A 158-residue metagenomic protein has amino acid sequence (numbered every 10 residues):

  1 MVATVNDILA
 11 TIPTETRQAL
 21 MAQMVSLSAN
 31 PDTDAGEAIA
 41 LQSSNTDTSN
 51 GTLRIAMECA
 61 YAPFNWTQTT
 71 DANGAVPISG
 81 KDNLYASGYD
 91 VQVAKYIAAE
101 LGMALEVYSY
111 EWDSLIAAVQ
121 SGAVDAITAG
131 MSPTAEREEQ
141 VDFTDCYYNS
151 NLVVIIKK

Functional and structural regions predicted by a protein language model:
M1, A35-E37, A123, A135-S150: Ligand-binding "clamshell"
M1, I55-N65, F143-K158: Hydrophobic/proline-rich hinge and linker segments of small-molecule sensing/allosteric domains, predominantly
M1-P31, V91-E100, I156-K158: Extended ligand-binding regions for polar small-molecule ligands
V5-N6, V119, N151-V154: Mature, folded catalytic cores of secreted/periplasmic enzymes
A10-T14, A72-I78, Y108, D145-N149: Short, low-complexity, polar/charged sequence segments that are solvent-exposed and flexible
A19, Q23, I39-L41, T46-M131 (+1 more regions): Extracytoplasmic small-molecule ligand-binding "clamshell" domains of the periplasmic binding protein/Venus flytrap
Q23-P31, G36, L41, T134 (+2 more regions): A residue-level marker of the well-folded mature domains of exported/periplasmic proteins
